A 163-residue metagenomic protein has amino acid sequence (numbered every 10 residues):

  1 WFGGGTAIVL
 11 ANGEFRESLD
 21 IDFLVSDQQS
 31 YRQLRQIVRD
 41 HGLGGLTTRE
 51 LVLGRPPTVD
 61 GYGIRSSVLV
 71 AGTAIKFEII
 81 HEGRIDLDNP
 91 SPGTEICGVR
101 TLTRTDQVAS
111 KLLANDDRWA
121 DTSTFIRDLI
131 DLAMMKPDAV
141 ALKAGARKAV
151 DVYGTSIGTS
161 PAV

Functional and structural regions predicted by a protein language model:
W1-V163: Compositionally biased terminal segments of proteins
